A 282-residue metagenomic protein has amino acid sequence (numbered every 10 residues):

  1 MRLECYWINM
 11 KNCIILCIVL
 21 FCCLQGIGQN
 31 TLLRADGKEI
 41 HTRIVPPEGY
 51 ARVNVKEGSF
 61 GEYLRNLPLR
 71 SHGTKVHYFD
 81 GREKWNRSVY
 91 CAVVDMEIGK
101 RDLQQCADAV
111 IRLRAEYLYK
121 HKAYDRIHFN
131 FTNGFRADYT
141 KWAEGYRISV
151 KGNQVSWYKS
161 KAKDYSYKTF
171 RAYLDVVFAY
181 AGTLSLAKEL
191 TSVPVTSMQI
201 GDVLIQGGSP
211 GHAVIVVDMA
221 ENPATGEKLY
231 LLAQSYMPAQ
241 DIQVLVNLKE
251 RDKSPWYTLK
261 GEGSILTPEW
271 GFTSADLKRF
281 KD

Functional and structural regions predicted by a protein language model:
M1-Q29: Bacterial Sec-dependent N-terminal signal peptides
Q29-E97, Q104: Cationic-aromatic interfacial patches
K100-V193: Extracellular-facing segments of soluble proteins and assemblies that are Gly/Ser/Thr-biased and enriched in aromatics
T196-L204: Structural motif
I205-A213: Short coil-to-beta-strand transition motifs
H212-E221: Short beta-strand-centered aromatic/proline hotspots
V214, G226-L231: Short aromatic-glycine-enriched beta-strand elements
L229-L231, S235-D282: Low-complexity, Gly/Ser/Thr/Pro-rich intrinsically disordered linker/tail segments
